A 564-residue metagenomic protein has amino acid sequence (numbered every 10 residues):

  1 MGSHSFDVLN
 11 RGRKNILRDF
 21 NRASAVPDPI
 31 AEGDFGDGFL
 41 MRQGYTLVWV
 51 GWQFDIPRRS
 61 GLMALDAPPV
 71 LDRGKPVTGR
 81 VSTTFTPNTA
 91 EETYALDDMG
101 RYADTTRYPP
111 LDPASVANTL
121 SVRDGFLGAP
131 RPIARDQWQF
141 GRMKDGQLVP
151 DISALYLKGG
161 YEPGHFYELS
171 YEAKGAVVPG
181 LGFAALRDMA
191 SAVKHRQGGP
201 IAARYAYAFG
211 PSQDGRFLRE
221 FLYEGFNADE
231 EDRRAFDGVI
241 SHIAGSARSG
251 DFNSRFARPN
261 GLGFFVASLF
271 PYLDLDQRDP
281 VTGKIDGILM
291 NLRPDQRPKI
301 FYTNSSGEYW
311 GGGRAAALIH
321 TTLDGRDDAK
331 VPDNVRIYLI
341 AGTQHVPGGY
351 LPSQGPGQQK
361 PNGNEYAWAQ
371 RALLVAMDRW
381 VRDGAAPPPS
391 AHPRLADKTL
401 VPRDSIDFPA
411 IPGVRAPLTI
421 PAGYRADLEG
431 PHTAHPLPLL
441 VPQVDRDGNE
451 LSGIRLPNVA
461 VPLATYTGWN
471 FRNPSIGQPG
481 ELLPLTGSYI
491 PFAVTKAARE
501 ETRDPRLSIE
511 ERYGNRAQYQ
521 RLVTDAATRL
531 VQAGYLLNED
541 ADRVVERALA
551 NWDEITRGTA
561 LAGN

Functional and structural regions predicted by a protein language model:
M1-N564: C-terminal His-loop and adjacent cap/lid subdomain of alpha/beta-hydrolase
